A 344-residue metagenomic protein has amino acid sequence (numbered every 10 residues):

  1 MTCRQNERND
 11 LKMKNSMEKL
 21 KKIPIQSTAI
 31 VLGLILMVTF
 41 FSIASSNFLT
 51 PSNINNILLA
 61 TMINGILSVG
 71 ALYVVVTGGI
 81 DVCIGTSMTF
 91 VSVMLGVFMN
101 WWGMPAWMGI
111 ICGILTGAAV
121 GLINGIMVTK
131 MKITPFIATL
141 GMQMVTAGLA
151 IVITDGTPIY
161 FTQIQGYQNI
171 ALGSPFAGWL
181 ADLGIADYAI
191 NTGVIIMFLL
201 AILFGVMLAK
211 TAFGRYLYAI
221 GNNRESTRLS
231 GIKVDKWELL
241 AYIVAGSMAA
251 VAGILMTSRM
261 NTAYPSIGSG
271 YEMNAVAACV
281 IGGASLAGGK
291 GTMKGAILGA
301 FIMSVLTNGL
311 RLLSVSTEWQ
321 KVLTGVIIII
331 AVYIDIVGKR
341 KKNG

Functional and structural regions predicted by a protein language model:
M1-I35, T39, N222, R228-K236 (+1 more regions): Cytosolic-side transmembrane-helix boundaries in multi-pass membrane proteins
C3-S68, W102-M108, A181-D182, D187-Y188 (+2 more regions): Membrane-interfacial amphipathic/re-entrant helices at transmembrane-helix boundaries
L36-W102, I126-I133, G283-M293, V326: Single transmembrane alpha-helix segments in multi-pass membrane proteins
N53, I202-I243: Membrane-helix/interface signature in polytopic inner-membrane proteins
G103-Q143, G299: Alpha-helical transmembrane segments within multi-pass membrane transporters and channels
P135-I137, I190-M197, E238, G270-E272 (+1 more regions): Loop-to-transmembrane alpha-helix initiation sites
P135-T211, W237-L240, M260-P265, N343-G344: Transmembrane helix-bundle core of multi-pass membrane transporters and related energy-transducing complexes
Y242, A249, R259-T324: Transmembrane alpha-helical segments in multi-pass inner-membrane proteins
